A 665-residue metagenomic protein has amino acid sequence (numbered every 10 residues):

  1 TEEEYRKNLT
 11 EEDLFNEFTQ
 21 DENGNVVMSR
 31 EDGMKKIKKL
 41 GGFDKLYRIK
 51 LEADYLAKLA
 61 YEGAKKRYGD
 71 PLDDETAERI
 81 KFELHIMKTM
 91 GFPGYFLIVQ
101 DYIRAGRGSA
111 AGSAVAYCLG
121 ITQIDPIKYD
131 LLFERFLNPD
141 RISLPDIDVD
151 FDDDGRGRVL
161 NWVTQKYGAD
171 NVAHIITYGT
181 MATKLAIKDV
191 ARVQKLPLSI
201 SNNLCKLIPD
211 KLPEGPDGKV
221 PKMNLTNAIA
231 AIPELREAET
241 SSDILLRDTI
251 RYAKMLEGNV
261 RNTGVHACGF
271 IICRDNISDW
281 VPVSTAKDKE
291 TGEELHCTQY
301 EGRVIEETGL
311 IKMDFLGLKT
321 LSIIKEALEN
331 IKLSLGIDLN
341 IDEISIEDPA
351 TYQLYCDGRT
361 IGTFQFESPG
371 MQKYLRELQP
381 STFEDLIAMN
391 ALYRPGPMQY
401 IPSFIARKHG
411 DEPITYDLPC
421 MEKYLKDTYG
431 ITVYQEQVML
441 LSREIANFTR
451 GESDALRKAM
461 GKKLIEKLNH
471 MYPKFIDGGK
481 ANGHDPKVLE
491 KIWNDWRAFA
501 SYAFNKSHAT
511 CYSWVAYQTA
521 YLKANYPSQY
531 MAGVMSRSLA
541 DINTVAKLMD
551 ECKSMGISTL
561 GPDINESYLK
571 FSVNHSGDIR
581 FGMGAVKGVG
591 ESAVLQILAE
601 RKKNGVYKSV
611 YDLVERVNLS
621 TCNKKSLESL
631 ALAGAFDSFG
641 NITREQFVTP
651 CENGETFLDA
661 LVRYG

Functional and structural regions predicted by a protein language model:
T1-G665: Alpha-helical scaffold/interaction cores of sigma-54-like transcription cofactors and many family A DNA polymerases
